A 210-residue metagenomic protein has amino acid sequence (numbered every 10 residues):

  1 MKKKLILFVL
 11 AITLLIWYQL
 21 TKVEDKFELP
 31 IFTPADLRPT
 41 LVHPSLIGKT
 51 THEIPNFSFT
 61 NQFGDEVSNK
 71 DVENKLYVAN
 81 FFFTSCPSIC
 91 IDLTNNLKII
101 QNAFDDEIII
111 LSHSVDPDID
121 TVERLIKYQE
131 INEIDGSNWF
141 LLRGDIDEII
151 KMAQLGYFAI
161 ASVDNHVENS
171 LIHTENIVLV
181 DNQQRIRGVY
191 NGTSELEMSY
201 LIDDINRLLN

Functional and structural regions predicted by a protein language model:
M1-I54: N-terminal targeting signals for export/organelle localization
I54-P55, Y77, T174-N176: Short loop/turn microsegments at loop-to-beta-strand junctions
S58-F59, L179: Hydrophobic beta-strand positions
V67-L97, L111: Short active-site neighborhood of thiol/selenol oxidoreductases, capturing the structured segment around
N80, I110-S114, N176-L179: Soluble periplasmic/extracytoplasmic beta-strand elements of cell-envelope proteins
L93-M152: Structural microenvironment flanking redox-active thiols in thiol-disulfide oxidoreductases
W139, I150, Q154-S162, I172-V178: Structural micro-motif
D164-N210: Thiol-/selenol-based redox modules, centered on thioredoxin-like and closely related oxidoreductase domains
